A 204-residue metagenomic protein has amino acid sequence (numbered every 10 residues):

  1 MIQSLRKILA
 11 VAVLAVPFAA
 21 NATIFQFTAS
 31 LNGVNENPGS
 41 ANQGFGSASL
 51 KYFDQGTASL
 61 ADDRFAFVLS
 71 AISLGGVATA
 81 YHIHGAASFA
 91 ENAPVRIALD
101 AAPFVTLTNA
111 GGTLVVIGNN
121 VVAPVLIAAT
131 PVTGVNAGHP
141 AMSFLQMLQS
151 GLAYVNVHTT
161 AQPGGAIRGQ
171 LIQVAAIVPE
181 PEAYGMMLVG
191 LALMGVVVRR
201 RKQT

Functional and structural regions predicted by a protein language model:
M1-L9: Bacterial N-terminal signal peptides that target proteins for export
I2, N21-Y81, G85-I177: Metal-centered catalytic cores of metalloenzymes
P17-A19: N-terminal signal peptide c-region/cleavage motif recognized by signal peptidases
P179-R199: A short, hydrophobic C-terminal helix/tail in secreted or cell-surface proteins
R201-T204: Short, charged juxtamembrane terminal tails flanking transmembrane helices
